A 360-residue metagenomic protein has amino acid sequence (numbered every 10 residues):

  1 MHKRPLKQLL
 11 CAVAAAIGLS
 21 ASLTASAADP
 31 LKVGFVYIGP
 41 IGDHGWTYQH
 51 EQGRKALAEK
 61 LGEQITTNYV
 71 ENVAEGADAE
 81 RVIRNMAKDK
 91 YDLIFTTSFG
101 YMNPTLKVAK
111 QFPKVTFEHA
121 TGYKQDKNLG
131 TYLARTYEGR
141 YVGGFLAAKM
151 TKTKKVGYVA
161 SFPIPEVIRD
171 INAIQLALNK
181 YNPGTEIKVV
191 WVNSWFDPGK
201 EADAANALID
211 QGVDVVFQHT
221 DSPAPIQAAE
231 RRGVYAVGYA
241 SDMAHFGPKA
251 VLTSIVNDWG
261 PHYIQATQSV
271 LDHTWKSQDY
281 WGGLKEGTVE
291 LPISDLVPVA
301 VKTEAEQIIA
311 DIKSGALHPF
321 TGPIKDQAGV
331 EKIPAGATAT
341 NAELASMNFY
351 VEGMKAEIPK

Functional and structural regions predicted by a protein language model:
H2-A12, A21: Bacterial N-terminal signal peptides that target proteins for export
A16-I17: Repetitive helical segments and hydrophobic/amphipathic motifs
L23-A27: Sec/Tat signal peptide C-region and signal peptidase I cleavage site
A28-K360: A residue-level marker of the well-folded mature domains of exported/periplasmic proteins
